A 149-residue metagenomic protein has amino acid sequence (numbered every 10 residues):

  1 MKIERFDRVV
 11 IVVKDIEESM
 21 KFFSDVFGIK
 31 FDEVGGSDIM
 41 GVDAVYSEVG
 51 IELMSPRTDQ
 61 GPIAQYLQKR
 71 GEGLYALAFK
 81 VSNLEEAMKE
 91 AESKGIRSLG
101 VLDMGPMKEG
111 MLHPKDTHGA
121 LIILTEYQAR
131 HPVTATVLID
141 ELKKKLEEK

Functional and structural regions predicted by a protein language model:
M1, V45, M88-K149: Vicinal oxygen chelate
M1-M20, E72-F79, A129-K149: N-terminal beta-strand motif that seeds the catalytic metal site of vicinal oxygen chelate
K2-F6, F22, G28, E52 (+6 more regions): Amphipathic, alpha-helical segments enriched in basic
F6-V13, F23, S47-M54, I63 (+2 more regions): Short, structured motif recognition centered on aromatic/hydrophobic residues
F6-Y46: Contiguous N-terminal and early-domain "leader" segments and peripheral loops that mark the onset or edge of a domain
V13-E18, V26, R57-T58, R70-H118: Vicinal oxygen chelate
E18, F23, I39, D43-Y46 (+6 more regions): Generic alpha-helix signal with a bias toward terminal, lower-confidence helices and secondary-structure junctions
K30-Q68, K108-A129: Conserved short beta-strand elements that form part of the metal-binding/catalytic scaffold of enzyme active sites
